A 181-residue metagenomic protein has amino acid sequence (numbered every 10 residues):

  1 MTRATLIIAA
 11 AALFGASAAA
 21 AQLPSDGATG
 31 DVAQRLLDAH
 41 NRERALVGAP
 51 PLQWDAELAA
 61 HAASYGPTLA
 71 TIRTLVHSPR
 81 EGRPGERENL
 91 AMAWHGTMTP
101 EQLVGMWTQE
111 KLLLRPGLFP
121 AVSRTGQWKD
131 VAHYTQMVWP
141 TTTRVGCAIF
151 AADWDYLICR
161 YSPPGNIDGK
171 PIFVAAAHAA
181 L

Functional and structural regions predicted by a protein language model:
T5-A16: Bacterial N-terminal signal peptides
A16-Q22: C-terminal region of N-terminal signal peptides and the immediate post-cleavage residues of exported proteins
Q22-E86: Short, well-ordered surface patches within globular domains
L36-L37, Q53, E88-M92, W139 (+2 more regions): Structural recognition of the beta-strand scaffold that forms the well-ordered cores of secreted hydrolase catalytic
R80-V104: A solvent-exposed, acidic/Ser-Thr-rich amphipathic alpha-helical stretch
G96-L181: Disulfide-stabilized extracellular recognition modules
